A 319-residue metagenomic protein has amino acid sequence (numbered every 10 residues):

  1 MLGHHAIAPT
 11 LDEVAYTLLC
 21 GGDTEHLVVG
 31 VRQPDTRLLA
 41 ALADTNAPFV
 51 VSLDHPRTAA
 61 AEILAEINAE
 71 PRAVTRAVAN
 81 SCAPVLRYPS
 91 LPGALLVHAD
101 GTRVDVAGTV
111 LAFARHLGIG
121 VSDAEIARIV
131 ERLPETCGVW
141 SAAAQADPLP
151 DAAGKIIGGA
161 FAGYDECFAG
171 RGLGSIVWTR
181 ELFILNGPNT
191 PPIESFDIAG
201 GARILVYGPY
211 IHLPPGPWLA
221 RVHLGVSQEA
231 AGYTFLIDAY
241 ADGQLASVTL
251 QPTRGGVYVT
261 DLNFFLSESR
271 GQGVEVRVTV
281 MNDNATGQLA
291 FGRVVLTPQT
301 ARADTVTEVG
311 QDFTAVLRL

Functional and structural regions predicted by a protein language model:
M1-T24, S247: PAPS-dependent sulfotransferase catalytic core
C20-R128: PAPS-dependent sulfotransferase catalytic domain
Q145, L149-P215, G225-Y233, D283-L319: Glycan-recognition and processing domains
P214-W218, G256: A glycine-anchored, Pro-Gly-centered beta-turn/N-cap motif
R221-G225, D238, N263-F265, R277-T279 (+1 more regions): Residue-level recognition of well-ordered beta-strand positions that form the cores of beta-sheet-rich folds across
G232-Q244: Short, surface-exposed beta-strand/strand-loop-strand elements in extracellular ectodomains
G243-G271: Extracellular carbohydrate recognition and processing domains and analogous Trp-centered ligand-binding platforms
F265-G287: Noncatalytic modules at the cell exterior or secretory-pathway interfaces, chiefly beta-strand-rich lectin/adhesion
